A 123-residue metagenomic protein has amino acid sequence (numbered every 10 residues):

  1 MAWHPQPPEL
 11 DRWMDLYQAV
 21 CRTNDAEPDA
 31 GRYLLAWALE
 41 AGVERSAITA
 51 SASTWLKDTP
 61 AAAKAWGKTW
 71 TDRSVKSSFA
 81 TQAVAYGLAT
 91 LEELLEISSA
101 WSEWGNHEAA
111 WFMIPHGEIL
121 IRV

Functional and structural regions predicted by a protein language model:
M1-K64: Conserved catalytic/acceptor-binding region of the Class I
L39-E40, R45-V123: Conserved Class I S-adenosyl-L-methionine
